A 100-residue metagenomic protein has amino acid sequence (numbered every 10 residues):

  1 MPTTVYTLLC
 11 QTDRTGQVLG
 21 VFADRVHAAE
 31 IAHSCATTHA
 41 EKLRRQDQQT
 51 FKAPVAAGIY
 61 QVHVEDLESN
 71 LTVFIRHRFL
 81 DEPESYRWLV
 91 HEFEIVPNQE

Functional and structural regions predicted by a protein language model:
M1-V18, H27, H33-T37, R45 (+1 more regions): Short aromatic-glycine-(Arg/Gly/Cys) micro-motifs in beta-strand/loop hairpins
L9-T15, A23-D24, E65-L67, F79-L80: Short, flexible beta-strand-to-coil junctions
T37-E100: Short, mixed-charge low-complexity intrinsically disordered segments
